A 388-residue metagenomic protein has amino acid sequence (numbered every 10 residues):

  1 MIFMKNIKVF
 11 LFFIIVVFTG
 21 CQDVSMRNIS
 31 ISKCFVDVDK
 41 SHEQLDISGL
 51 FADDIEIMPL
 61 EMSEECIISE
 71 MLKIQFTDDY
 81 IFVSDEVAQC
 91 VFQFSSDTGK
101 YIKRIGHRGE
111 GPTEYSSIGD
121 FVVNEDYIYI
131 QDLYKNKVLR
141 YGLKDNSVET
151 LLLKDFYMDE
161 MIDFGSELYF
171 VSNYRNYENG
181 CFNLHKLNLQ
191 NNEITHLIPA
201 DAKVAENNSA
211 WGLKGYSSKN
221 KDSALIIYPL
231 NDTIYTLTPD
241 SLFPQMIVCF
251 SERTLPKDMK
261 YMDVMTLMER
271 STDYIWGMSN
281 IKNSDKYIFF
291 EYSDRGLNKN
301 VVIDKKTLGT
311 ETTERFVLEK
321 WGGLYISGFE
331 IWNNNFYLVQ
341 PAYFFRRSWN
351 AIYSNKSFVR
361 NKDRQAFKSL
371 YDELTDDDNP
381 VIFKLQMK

Functional and structural regions predicted by a protein language model:
F18-G20: C-terminal motif of bacterial Sec signal peptides marking the signal peptidase cleavage site
S25-P59: Blade/loop signatures of beta-propeller domains
E61-C66, E70, K100-E125, I130-L133: Blade-loop segments of beta-propeller domains
E64, G106-T113, L152-D159, A200-A205 (+2 more regions): Short coil/turn segments at the loop-to-beta-strand junctions that recur within blades of beta-propeller repeat folds
E70-K73, S116-D120, F156-D163, E206-G215 (+2 more regions): Repeated scaffold domains used in trafficking and secretory/extracellular systems, primarily beta-propellers
Y80-D85, D126-D132, S166-Y177, K219-T236 (+2 more regions): Short beta-strand elements that form the blades of beta-propeller/WD-repeat-like and other beta-sheet-rich scaffold
Q131-C181, H196-E206: Asp-box/WD-like beta-propeller blade repeats and closely related beta-sheet repeat scaffolds
Q245-M268, T307-N333: Conserved blade-ending motifs and adjacent loop-strand segments that build the rim/top face of beta-propeller domains
